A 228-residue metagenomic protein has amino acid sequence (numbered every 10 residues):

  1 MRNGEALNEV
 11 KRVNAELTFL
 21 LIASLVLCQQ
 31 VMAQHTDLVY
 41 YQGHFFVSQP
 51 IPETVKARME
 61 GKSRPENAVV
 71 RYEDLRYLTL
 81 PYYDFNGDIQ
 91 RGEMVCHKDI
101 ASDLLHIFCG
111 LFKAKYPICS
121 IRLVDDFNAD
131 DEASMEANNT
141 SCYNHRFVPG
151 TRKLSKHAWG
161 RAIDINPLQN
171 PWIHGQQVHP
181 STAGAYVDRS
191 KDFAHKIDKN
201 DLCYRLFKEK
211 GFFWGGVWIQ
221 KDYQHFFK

Functional and structural regions predicted by a protein language model:
E5-F19: Bacterial N-terminal signal peptides that target proteins for export
T18-C28: Bacterial N-terminal signal peptides
I22, P81-Y83, R146, L168: Structured loops at beta-to-helix junctions and adjacent beta-edge loops in soluble globular domains
Q34-Y83: N-terminal module-boundary/linker segments of secreted carbohydrate-active enzymes
V70-M135: Active-site acidic/histidine clusters and adjacent loop/turn architecture that either coordinate catalytic ions
D131-G160: Active-site-adjacent substructure of cysteine-protease-like catalytic cores
V148-L154, G160-K228: Catalytic cores and adjacent binding grooves of peptidoglycan-active enzymes
